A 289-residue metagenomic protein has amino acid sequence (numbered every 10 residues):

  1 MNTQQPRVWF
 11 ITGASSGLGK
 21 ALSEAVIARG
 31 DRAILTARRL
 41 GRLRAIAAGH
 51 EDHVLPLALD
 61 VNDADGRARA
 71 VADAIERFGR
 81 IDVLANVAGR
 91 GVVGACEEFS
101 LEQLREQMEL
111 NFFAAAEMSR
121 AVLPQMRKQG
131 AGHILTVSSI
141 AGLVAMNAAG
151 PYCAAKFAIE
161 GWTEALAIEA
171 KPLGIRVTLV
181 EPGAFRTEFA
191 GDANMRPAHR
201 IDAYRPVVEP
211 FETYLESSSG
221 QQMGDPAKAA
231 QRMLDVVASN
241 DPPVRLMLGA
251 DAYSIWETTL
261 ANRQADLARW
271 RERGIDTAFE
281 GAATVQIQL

Functional and structural regions predicted by a protein language model:
S15-S16: Conserved glycine-rich cofactor-binding loop
R29-A45: Conserved glycine-rich Rossmann-like NAD(P)H-binding loop of the short-chain dehydrogenase/reductase
H50-D65: Rossmann-fold cofactor-recognition segment
A95-C96, S100-R105: Substrate-binding pocket helix/loop in short-chain dehydrogenase/reductase
S119, A155: Active-site helix of classical SDR
S139: Residue(s) in the substrate-gating loop at a strand-loop-helix junction that position the organic substrate next
P172-P242: SDR active-site lid
